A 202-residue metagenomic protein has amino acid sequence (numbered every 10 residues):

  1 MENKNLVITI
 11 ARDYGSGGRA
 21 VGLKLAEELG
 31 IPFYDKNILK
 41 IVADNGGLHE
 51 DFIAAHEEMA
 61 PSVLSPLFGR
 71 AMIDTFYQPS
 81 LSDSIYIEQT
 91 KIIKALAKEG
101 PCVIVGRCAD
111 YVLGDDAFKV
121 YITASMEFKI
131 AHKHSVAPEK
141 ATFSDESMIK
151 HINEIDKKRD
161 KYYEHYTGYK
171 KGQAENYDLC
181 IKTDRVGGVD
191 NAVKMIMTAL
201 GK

Functional and structural regions predicted by a protein language model:
N3-V7: Extreme N-terminal starter segment of soluble prokaryotic enzymes
I10-A26: Glycine-rich phosphate-binding P-loop
P32-D44: Short beta-strand-centered segment that lines the nucleotide-binding/catalytic pocket of NTP-utilizing
A43-P101: ATP-dependent small-molecule kinase phosphotransfer cores that center on conserved nucleotide phosphate-binding segments
K94, E164-K202: NTP-dependent small-molecule kinase module
C108, V112, K150-H151, K157-K158 (+1 more regions): Anionic, Ser/Thr-rich low-complexity intrinsically disordered regions
A109-D110, A124-K129, V186-G187: Conserved nucleotide-binding/hydrolysis micro-motifs of P-loop NTPases
D115-H134, S144-I155: Conserved phosphate-donor/acceptor-positioning beta-strand/loop module used by diverse small-molecule
